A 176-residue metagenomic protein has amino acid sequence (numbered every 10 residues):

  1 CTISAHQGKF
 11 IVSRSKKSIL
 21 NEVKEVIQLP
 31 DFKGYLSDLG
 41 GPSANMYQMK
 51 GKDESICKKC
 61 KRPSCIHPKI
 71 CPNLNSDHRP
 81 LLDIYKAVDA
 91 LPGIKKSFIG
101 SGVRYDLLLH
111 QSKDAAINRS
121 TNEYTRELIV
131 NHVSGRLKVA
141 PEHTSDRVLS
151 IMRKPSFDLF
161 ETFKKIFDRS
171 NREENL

Functional and structural regions predicted by a protein language model:
C1-K17, P63: Canonical Radical SAM [4Fe-4S] cluster-binding loop centered on the CxxxCxxC motif and its immediate flanking residues
S18-K24: Gly/lys/ser-thr-rich phosphate-binding loops in alpha/beta enzymes that coordinate phosphoanhydride or phosphate groups
E25-N175: Conserved SAM/AdoMet-binding glycine-rich loop
